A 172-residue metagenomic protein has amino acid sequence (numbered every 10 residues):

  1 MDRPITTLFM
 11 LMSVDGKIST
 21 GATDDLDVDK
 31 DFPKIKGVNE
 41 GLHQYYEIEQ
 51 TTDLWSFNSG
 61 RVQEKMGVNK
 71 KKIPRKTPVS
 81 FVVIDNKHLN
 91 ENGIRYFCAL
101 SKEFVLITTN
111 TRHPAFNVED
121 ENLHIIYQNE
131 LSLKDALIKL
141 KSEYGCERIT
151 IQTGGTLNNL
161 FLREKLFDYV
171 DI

Functional and structural regions predicted by a protein language model:
M1-F97: N-terminal nucleotide/polyanion-binding subdomain common to many enzyme families
I5-L8, T111-I172: A glycine-rich beta-strand to alpha-helix segment that forms a phosphate/ribose-binding loop at ligand/cofactor sites
F9, V82-N86, F104-T111, V170-I172: Short internal beta-strands
G16, G60, L106, I151 (+1 more regions): Residue-level signal for inorganic ion chemistry
D53-W55, V79, K102, G145-R148: Short coil/turn segments at beta-strand junctions that form active-site/ligand-binding loops
R61-V62, N86-L89, T108-P114, G155: Short, polar loop motifs at secondary-structure junctions
R75, C98-A99, P114-E119: Short, conserved catalytic or adaptor-binding loops enriched in Gly and charged residues
N92-R112: Small-residue-rich anion-binding loops in enzyme active sites
